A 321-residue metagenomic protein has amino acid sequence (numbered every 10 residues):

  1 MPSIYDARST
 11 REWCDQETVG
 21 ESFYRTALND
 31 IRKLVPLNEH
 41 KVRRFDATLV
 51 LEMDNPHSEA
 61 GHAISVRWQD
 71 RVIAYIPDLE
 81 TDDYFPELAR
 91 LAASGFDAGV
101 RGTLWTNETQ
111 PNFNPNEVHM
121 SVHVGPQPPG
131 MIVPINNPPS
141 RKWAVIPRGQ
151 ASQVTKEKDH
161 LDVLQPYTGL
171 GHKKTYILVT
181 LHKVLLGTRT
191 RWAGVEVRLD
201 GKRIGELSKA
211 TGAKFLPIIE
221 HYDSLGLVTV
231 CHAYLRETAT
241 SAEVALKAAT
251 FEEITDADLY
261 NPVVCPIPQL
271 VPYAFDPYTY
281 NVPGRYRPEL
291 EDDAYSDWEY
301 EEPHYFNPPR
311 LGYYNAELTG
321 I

Functional and structural regions predicted by a protein language model:
M1-I321: Conserved active-site motif detector
